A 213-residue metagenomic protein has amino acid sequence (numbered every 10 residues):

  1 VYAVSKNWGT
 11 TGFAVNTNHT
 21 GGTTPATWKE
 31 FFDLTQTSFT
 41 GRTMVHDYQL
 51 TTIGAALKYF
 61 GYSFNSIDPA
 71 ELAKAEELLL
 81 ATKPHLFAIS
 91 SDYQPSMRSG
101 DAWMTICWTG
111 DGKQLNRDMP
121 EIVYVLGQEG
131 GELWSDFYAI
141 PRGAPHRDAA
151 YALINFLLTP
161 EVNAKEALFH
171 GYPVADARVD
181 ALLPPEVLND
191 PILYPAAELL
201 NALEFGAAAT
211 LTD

Functional and structural regions predicted by a protein language model:
V1-D101: Extracytoplasmic ligand-binding site segments that recognize negatively charged/polar headgroups
V4-W8, Q36-S38, R98-S99, N116-M119 (+2 more regions): Extracellular/periplasmic catalytic domains that process cell-envelope and extracellular macromolecules
T10-T11, H19-G21, Q49-T52, G110-K113 (+4 more regions): Solvent-exposed loop/turn segments at secondary-structure junctions within structured extracellular/periplasmic domains
L72-L80, D118-A144, L188: Periplasmic-binding protein-like
Y93-S96, D111-G112, A150, N163: Short, hydrophobic alpha-helical packing/hinge segments within bilobed ligand-binding/sensory domains
R98, M104-I122: A ligand-binding cleft/hinge motif common to bilobed small-molecule-binding domains
D136, P141-L200: Mature extracytoplasmic/periplasmic domains
A196-D213: Conserved C-terminal helix/tail region of periplasmic/extracytoplasmic solute-binding proteins
